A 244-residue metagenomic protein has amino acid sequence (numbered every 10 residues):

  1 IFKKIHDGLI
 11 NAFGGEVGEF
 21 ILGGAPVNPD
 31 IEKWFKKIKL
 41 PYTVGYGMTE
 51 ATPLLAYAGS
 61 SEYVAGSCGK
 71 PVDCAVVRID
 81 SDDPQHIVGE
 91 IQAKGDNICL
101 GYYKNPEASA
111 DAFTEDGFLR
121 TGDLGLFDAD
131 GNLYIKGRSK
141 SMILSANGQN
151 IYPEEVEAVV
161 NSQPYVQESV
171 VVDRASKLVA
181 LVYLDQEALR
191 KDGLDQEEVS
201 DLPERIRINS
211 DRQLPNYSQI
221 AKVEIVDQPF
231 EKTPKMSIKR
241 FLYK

Functional and structural regions predicted by a protein language model:
I1-G18, L184-S210: Alpha-helical "lid/cap" subdomains adjacent to substrate-binding clefts that gate access and reposition the ligand
I1-Y63, V76, Q167: Gly/Ser/Thr-rich phosphate-binding loop
G24, V77, G131, V160 (+3 more regions): Residue-level signal for inorganic ion chemistry
G66-K70, F113-D116: Short Gly/Pro-enriched turn/cap motifs at secondary-structure boundaries
R78, Q85-S145, S162: Conserved ATP-binding/catalytic segment of the ANL
I98, N132-N161, A188-E198, N216-I220: Adenylate-forming
L124, S162-E187, D211: C-terminal boundary motif of the adenylate-forming
I143, E168, S176, R207-K244: Conserved C-terminal "lid"/linker of ANL adenylate-forming enzymes
